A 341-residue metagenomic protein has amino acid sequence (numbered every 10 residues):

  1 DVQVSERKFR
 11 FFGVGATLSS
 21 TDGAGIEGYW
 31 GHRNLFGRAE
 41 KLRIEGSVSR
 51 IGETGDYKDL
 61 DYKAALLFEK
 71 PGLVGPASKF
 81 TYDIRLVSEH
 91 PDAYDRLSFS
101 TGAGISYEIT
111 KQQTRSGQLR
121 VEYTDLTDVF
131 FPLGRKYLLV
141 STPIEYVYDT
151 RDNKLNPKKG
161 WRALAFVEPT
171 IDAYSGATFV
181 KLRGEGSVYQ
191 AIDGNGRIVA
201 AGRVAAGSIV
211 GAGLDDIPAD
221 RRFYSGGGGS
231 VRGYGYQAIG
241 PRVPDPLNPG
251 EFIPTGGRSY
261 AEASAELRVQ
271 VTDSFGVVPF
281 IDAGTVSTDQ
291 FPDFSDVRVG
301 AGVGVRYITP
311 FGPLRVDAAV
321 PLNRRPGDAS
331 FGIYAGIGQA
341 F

Functional and structural regions predicted by a protein language model:
D1-L164, R232-G233, I239-P244, D296 (+2 more regions): Gram-negative/organellar outer-membrane beta-barrel architecture
V2, G186, P279, A301-V303: Extended, hydrophobic alpha-helical segments in both membrane/secreted and soluble proteins
R10-A24, G31, Q118-R120, D125-V271 (+3 more regions): C-terminal outer-membrane beta-barrel translocator/porin domains of Gram-negative envelope proteins and their
K41, R197-G202, L314-D317: Acidic/polar loop patches that form or flank catalytic/metal-binding clefts of enzymes that bind anionic ligands
V271-D273, G300-A301: Short hydrophobic "helix-edge" motifs at membrane interfaces and signal-peptide entry regions
G284-G327, I333: C-terminal structured "cap/appendage" subdomains that terminate the fold
